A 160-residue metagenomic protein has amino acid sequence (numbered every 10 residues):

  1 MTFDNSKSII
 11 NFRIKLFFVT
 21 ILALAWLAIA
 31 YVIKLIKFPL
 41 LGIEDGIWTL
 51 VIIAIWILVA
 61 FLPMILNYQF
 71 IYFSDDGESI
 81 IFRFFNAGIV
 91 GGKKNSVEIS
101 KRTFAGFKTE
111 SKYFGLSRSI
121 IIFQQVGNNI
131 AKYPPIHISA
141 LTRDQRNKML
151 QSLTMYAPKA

Functional and structural regions predicted by a protein language model:
M1-G46: N-terminal membrane-targeting/pre-transmembrane regions
N11, G88-G91, N128-Y133: Short, surface-exposed beta-strand/loop "edge" segments at domain boundaries and coil↔beta transitions
L22, G46-L62: Canonical hydrophobic alpha-helical transmembrane segment
A60-E98: Conserved beta-hairpin
I89, Y113-G115: Short glycine/serine/proline-enriched coil/turn segments at secondary-structure junctions
K94-Y113: Phosphoinositide-dependent membrane-docking surfaces
R118-A160: A membrane-cytosol interface segment of integral membrane proteins
